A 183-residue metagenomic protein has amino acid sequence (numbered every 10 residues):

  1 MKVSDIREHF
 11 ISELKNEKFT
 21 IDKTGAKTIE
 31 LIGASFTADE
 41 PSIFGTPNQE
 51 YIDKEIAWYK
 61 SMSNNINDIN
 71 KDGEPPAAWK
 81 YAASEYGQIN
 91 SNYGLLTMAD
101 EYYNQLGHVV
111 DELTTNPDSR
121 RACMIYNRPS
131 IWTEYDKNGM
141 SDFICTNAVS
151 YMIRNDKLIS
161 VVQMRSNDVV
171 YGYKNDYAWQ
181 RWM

Functional and structural regions predicted by a protein language model:
M1-W182: Terminal, non-catalytic protein-protein interaction segments that mediate quaternary/complex assembly
